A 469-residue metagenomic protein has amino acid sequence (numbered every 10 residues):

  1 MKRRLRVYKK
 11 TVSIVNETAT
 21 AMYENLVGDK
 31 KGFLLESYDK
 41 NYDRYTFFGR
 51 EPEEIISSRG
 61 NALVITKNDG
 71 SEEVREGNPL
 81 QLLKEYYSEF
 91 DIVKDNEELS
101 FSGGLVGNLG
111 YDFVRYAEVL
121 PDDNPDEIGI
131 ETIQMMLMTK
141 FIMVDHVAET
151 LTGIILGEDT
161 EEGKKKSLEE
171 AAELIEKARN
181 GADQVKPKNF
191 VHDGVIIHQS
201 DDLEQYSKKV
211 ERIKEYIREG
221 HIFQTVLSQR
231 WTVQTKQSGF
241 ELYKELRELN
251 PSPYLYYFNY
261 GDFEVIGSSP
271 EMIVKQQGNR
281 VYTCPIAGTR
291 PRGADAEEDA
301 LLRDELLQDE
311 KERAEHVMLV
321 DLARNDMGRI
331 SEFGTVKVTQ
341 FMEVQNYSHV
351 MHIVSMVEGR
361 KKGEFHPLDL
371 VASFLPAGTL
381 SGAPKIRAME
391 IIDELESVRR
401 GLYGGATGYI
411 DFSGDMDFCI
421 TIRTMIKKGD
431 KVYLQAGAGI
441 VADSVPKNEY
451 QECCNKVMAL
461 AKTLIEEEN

Functional and structural regions predicted by a protein language model:
M1-N469: Extended alpha-helical targeting/anchoring segments, especially N-terminal organellar/secretory targeting helices
